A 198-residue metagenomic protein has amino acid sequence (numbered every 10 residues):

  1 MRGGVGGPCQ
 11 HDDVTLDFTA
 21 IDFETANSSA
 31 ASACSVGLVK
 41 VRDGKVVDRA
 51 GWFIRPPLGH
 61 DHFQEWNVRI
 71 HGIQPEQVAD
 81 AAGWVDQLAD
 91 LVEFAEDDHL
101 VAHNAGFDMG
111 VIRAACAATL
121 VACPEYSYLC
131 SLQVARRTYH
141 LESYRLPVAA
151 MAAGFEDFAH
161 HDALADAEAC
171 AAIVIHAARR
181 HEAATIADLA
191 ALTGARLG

Functional and structural regions predicted by a protein language model:
R2-A114, T119, C123-E125, H140-S143 (+1 more regions): Conserved non-catalytic scaffold segment of RNase H-like nuclease domains
R2-V14, A172-G198: Acidic two-metal-ion nuclease catalytic site recognized across multiple nuclease folds, prominently DnaQ/RNase D-T
F23-T25, M109, S131, A163 (+1 more regions): Generic detector of well-ordered alpha-helical packing
A122-A135: Conserved beta-strand -> loop -> alpha-helix junction used to position metal-binding or nucleic-acid-contacting
A135-R136, F158-H161: Short, glycine/charged-rich beta-strand-loop motifs at protein surfaces that mediate ligand recognition and catalysis
D162-H176: Acidic, divalent-metal-coordinating active-site segment for phosphoryl/phosphodiester hydrolysis, typified by short
